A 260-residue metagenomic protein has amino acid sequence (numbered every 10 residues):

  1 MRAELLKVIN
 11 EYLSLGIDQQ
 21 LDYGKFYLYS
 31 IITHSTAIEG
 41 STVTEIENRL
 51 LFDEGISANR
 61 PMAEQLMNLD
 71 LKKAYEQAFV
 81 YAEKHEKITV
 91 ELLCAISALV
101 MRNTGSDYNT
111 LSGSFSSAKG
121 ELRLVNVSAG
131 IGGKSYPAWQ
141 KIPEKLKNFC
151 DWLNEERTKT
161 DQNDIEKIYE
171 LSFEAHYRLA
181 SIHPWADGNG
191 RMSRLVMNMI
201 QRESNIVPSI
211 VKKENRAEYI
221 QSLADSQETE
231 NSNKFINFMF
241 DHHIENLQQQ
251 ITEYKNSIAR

Functional and structural regions predicted by a protein language model:
M1-D187, R191-R260: FIC/Doc superfamily catalytic core
